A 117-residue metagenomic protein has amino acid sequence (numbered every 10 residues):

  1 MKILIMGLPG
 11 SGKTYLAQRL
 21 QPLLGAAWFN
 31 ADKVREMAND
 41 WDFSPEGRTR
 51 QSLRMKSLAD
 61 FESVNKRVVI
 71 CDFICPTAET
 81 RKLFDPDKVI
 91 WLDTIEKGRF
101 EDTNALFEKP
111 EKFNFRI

Functional and structural regions predicted by a protein language model:
K2-L4: Short hydrophobic/aromatic beta-strand immediately N-terminal to the Walker A/P-loop
L8-P9: The conserved Walker
K13: Conserved lysine of the Walker
A17-D60, V64: Conserved substrate/cofactor phosphate-moiety recognition/catalytic segment in nucleotide-dependent phosphotransferases
L24, D85-D87, K112: Short, structured coil segments at secondary-structure junctions
P45-F100: Glycine-rich phosphate-binding loop used to anchor ATP phosphates in small-molecule kinases, encompassing both
L92-I117: Conserved GTP-binding G-domain of TRAFAC-class P-loop NTPases and closely related GTPase folds
